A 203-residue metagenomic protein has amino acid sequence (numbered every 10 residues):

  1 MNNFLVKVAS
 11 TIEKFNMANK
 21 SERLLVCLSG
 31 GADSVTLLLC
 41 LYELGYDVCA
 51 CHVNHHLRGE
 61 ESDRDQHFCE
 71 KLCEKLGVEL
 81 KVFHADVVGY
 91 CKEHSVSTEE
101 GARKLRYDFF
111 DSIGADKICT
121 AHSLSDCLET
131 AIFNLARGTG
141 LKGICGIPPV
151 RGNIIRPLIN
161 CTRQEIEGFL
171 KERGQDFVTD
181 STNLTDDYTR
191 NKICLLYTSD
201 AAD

Functional and structural regions predicted by a protein language model:
M1-L195: Core alpha/beta nucleotide-donor-binding catalytic domains of modification enzymes
Y197-D203: Conserved small/polar residues in nucleotide/adenosyl-binding loops
